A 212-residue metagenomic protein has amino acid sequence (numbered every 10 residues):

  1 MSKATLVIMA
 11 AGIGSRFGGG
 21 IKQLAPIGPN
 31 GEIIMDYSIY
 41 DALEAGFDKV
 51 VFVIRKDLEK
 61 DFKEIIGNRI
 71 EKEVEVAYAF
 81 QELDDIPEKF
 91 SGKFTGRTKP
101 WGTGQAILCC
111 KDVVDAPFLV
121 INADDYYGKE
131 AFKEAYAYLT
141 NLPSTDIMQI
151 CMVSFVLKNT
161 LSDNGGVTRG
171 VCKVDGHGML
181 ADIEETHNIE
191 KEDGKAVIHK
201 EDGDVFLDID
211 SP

Functional and structural regions predicted by a protein language model:
S2-G67, E71-V76, Q81, A116: N-terminal glycine-rich phosphate-binding loop and ensuing alpha1 helix
M9-A10, A77-A79, V120-N122, Q149-V156: Short beta-strand segments
G14, Y126-G128: A short, conserved beta-strand element in the Rossmann-like catalytic core that flanks the donor/metal-binding loop
G14-G18, P87, L161-S162: Short N-terminal binding/cap micro-motifs at the start of the first secondary-structure element
I21-I27, G92-R97, V167: Short glycine-enriched, charge-decorated loop/helix-capping segments at active-site entrances that position
I70-P117: Short phosphate-binding loop-to-helix
A116-Y126: Short beta-strand-to-loop acidic/aromatic patch adjacent to the donor-nucleotide binding site
K129-P212: Conserved core of the sugar-phosphate nucleotidyltransferase
